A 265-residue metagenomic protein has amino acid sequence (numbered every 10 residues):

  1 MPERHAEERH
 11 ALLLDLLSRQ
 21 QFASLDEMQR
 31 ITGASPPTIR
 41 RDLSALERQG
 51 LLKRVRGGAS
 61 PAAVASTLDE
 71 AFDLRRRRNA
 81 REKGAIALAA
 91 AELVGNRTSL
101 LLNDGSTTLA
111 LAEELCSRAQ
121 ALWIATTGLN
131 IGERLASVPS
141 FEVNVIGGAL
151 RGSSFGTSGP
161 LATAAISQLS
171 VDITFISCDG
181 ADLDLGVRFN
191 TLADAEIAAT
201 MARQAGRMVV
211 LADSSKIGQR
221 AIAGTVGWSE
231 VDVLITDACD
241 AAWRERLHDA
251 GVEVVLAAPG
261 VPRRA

Functional and structural regions predicted by a protein language model:
M1-L101, S106, E113-A119, W123 (+1 more regions): HTH-adjacent hinge/linker in prokaryotic transcriptional regulators
P2-M28, G33, E47-R48, N130-A265: Conserved phosphate- and dinucleotide-binding cores of soluble alpha/beta proteins, encompassing both enzyme active
T108, G128: Conserved SAM/SAH-binding loop
